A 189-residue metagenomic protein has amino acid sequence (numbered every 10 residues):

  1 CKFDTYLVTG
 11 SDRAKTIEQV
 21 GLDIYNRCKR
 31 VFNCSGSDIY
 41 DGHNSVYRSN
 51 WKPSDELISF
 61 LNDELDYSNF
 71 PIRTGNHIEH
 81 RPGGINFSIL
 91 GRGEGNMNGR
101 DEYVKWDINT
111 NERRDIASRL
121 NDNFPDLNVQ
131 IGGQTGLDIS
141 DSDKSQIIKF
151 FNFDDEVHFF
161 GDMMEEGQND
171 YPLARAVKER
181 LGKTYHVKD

Functional and structural regions predicted by a protein language model:
C1-F3, V20-I24, E64, R119-F124 (+3 more regions): Alpha-helix C-terminal capping segments
C1-H77: Active-site phosphate-binding/coordination module
K2-D4, P125-V129, D155, E179-K183: A generic structural motif
V8, C34, Q130-I131, F159: Short glycine/serine/threonine-biased micro-segments
T9, F87, I148, D154-D189: Acidic, Mg2+-coordinating phosphoryl-transfer loop and its flanking beta/alpha structural elements, shared across
S11-D12, P82, D143, K188-D189: Short beta->alpha linker loops
F32-S35, G133, K188: Residues at the C-termini of beta-strands that transition into short coil/loop
P71-H158, E166: Conserved acidic, metal-coordinating active-site core of Asp-based, Mg2+-dependent phosphoryl-transfer enzymes
